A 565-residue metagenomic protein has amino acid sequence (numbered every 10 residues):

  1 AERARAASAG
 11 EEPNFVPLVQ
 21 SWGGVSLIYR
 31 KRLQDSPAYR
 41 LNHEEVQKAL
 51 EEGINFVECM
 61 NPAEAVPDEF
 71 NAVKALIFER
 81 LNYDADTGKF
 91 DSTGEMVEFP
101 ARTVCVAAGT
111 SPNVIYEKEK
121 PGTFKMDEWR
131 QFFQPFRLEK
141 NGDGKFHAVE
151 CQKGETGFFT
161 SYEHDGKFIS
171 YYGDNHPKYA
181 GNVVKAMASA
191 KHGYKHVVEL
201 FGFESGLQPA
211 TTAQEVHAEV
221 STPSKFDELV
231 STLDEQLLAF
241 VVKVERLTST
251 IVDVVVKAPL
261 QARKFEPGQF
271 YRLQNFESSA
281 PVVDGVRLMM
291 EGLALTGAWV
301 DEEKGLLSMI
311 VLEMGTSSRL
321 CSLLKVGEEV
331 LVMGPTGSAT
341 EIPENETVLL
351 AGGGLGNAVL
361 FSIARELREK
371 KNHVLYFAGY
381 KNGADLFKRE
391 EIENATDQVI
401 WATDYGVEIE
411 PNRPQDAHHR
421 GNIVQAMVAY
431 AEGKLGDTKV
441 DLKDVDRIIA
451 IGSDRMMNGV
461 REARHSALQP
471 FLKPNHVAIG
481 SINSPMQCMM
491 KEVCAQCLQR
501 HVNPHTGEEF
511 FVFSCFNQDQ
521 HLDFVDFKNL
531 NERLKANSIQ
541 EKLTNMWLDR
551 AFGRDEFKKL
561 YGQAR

Functional and structural regions predicted by a protein language model:
A1-E128, D397, A417-Q425: A Rossmann-like FAD-binding core segment of flavoenzymes
F133-H147, P470-L498: Short, flexible loop segments at boundaries between secondary-structure elements
K145-G181: Short FAD-binding loop at a beta-strand-to-alpha-helix junction that anchors the flavin cofactor in diverse
Y171-L200: A conserved FAD-binding loop/helix module that cradles the flavin
L229-V326: Ferredoxin-reductase
V241, R500-P504, C515-L560: Short Fe-S-cluster ligation motifs
T316-Q487: FNR/FR-type flavoprotein reductase catalytic core
V359, D454-R455, S484-T506, F510-Q520: Local cysteine-cluster metal-coordination motifs and their immediate loop/turn environment, predominantly Fe-S cluster
